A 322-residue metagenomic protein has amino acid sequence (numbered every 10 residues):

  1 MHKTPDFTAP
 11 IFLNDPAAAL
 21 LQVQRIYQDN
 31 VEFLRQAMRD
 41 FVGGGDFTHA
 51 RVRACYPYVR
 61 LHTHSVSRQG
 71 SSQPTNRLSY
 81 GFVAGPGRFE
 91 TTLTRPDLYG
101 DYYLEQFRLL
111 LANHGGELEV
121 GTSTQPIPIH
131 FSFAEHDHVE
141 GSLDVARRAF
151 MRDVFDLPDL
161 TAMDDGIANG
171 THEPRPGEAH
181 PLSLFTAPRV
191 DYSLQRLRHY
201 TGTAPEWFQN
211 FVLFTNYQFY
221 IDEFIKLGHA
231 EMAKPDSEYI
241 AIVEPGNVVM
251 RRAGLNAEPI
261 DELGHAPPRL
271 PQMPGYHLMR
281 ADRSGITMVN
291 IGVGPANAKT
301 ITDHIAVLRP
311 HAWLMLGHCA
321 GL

Functional and structural regions predicted by a protein language model:
M1-A312, A320-L322: Accessory terminal and edge-of-domain segments that mediate assembly/interaction and cofactor placement around
